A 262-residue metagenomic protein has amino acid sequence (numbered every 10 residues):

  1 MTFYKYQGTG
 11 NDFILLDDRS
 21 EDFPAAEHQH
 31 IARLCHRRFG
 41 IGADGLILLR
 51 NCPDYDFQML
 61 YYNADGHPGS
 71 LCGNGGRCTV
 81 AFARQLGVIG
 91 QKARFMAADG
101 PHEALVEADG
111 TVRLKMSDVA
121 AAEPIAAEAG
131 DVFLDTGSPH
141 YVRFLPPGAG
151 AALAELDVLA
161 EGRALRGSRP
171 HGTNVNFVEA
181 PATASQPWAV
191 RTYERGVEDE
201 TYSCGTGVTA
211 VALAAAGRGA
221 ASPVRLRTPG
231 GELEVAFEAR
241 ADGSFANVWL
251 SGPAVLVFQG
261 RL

Functional and structural regions predicted by a protein language model:
M1-A108, V142-L262: A glycine-rich beta-to-alpha transition motif near the start of alpha/beta enzyme domains, typified by
K115-D131, A152, D157-A160: Active-site glycine-rich loop that binds ribose-phosphate moieties when present
L134: Short glycine/Trp-rich loop-beta-loop segment that forms part of the substrate-binding cleft
